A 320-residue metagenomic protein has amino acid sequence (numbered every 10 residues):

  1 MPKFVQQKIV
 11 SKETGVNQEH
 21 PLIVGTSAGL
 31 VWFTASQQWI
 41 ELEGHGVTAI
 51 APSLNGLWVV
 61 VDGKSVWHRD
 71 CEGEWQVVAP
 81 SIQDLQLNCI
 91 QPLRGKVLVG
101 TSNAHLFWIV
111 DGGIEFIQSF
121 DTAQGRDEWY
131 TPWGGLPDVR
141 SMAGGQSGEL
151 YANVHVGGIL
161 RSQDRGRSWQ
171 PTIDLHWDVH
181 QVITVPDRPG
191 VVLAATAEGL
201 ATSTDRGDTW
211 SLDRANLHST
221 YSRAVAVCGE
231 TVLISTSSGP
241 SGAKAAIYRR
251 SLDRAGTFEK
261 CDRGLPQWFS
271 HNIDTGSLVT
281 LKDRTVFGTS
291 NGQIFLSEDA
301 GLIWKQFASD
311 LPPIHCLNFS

Functional and structural regions predicted by a protein language model:
M1-S320: Extracellular glycan-interacting surfaces
